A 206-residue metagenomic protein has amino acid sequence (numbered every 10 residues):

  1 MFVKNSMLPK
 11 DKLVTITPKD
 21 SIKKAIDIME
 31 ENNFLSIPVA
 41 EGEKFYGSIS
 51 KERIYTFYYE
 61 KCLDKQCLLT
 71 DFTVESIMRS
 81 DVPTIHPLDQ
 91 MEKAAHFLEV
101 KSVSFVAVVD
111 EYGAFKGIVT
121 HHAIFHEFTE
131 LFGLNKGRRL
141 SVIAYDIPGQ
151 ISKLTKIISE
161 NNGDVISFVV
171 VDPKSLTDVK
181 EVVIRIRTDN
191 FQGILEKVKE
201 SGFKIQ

Functional and structural regions predicted by a protein language model:
M1-K12, S50-H86, Q90-V100, E111 (+2 more regions): Tandem CBS (Bateman) regulatory domains
I16-P18, L35-I49, I85-H86, S104-V119: Cytosolic beta-strand hydrophobic patch enriched in CBS
M29: OB-fold/S1-family RNA-binding modules
L176-V182: A short, glycine/Asx- and small/polar-enriched loop/turn that sits immediately N-terminal to a beta-strand
